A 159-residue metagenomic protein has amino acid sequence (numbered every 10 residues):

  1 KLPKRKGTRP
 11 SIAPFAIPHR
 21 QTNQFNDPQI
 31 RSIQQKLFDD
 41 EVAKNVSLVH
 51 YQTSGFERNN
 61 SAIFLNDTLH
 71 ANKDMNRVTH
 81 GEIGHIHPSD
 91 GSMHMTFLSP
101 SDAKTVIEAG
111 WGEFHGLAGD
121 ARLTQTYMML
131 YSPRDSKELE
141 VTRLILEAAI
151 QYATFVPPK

Functional and structural regions predicted by a protein language model:
K1-K159: Charge-dense, helix-prone N-terminal extensions
